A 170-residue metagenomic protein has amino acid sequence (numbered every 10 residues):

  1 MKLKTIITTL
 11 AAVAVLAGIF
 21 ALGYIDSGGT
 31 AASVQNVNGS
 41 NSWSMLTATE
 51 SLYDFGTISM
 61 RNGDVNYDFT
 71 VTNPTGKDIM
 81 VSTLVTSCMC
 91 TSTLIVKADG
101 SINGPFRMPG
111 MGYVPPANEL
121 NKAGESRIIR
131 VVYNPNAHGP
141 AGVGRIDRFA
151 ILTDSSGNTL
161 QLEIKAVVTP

Functional and structural regions predicted by a protein language model:
K2-P170: Feature for long, exposed domains in two main contexts
